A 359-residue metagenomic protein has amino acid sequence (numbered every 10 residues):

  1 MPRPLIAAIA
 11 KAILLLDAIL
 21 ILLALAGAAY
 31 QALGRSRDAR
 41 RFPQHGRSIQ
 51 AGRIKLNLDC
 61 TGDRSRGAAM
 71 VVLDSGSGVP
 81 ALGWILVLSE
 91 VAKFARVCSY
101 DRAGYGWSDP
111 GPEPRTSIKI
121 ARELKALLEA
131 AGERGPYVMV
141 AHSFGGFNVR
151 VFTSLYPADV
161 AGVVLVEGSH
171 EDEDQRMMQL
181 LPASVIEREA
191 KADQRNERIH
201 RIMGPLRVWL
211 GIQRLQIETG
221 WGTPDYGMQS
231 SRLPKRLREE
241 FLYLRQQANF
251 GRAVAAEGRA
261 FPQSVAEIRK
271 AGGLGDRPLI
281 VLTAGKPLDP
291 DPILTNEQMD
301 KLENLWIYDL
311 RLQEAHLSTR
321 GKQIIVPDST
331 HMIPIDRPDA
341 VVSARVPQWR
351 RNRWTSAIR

Functional and structural regions predicted by a protein language model:
P2-M70, K93-A95, R232, L312-Q313 (+2 more regions): Alpha/beta-hydrolase fold catalytic core
N57, T61-W107: Conserved HGGG/HGGXW glycine-rich cap/lid loop of the alpha/beta-hydrolase fold
D59-T61, S99-V140, Y156: Active-site loop/oxyanion-hole signature of alpha/beta-hydrolase fold enzymes
V72-G76, H142, E167, A284: The conserved beta1-alpha1 loop
G78, R102-G106, G145, H170 (+1 more regions): Alpha/beta-hydrolase active-site loop signature
S117, V160, V164-L310, G321 (+1 more regions): Flexible "cap/lid" subdomain of the alpha/beta-hydrolase fold that forms the substrate-access gate
R134-L180: Conserved hydrolase catalytic core segment
D309, L317-R359: Catalytic active-site module of serine/aspartate enzymes centered on a nucleophile-bearing elbow/loop
